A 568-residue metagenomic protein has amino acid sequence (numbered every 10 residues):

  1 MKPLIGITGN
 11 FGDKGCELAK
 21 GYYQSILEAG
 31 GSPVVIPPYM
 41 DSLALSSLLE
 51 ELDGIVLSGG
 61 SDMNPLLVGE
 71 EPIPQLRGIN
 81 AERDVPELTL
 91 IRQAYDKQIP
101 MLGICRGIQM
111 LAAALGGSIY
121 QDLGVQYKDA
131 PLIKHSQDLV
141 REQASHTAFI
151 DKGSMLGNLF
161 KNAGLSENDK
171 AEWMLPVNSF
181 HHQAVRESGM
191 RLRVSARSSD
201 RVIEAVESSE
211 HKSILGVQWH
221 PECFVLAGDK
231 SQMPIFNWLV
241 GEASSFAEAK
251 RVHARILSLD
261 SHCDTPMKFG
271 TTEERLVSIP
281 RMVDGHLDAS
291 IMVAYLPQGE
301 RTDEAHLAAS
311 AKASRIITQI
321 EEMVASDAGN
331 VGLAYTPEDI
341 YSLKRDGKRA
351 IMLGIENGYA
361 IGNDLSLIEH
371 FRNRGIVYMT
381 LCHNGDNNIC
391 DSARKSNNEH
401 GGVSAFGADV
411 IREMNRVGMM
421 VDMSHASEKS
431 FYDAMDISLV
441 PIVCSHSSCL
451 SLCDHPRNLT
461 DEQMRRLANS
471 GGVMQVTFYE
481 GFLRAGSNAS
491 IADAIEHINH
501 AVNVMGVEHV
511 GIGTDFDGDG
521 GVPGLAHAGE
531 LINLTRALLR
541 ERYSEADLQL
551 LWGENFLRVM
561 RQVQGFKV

Functional and structural regions predicted by a protein language model:
M1-I104, A113-Y120, G124-P176, H182 (+4 more regions): N-terminal beta1-alpha1 cap of cysteine-dependent amidohydrolase-like domains
P3-L4, S32, P100, S118 (+8 more regions): Proline-centered loop/turn at the N-terminus of a beta-strand
V177-A184, G216-P221, S258-P266, I376 (+2 more regions): Histidine-centered catalytic micro-motifs
H211, H286-L287, I376-Y378, V417-M419 (+2 more regions): Glycine-enriched alpha-helix->loop->beta-strand junction motifs that scaffold or abut catalytic
E248-N398, D454-I512, F516-V568: N-terminal hydrophobic targeting/anchoring segments and the immediately downstream early-domain regions of hydrolases
V331-G332, M419-A426: Catalytic beta/alpha-barrel core
H400-R412: Active-site glycine-rich loop that binds ribose-phosphate moieties when present
